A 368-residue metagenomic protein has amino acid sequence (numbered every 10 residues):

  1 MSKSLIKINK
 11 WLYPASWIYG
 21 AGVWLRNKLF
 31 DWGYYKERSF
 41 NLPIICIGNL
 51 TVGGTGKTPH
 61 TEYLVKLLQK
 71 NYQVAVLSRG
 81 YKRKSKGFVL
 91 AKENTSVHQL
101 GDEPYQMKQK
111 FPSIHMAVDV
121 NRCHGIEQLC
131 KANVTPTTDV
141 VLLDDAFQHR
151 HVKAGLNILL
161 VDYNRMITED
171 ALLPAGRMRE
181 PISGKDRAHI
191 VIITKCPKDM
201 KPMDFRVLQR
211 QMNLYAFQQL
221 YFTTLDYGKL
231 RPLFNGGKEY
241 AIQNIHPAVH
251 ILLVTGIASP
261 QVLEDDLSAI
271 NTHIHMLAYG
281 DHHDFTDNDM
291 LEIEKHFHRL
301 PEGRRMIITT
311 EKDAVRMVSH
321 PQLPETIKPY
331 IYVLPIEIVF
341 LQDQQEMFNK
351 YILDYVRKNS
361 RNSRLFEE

Functional and structural regions predicted by a protein language model:
M1-L42, Y355, N359-S363: A transmembrane-helix-recognition feature enriched in membrane-embedded lipid enzymes and envelope glyco-/phospholipid
S2-L5, I167-G303, R364-E368: C-terminal accessory "lid"/substrate-recognition subdomains
I18, T58, M107, D144 (+3 more regions): Residue-level signal for inorganic ion chemistry
N27-E93, K198-D199, F366-E368: Walker A (P-loop) phosphate-binding motif
A75-L77, V141, L159, H250-V254: Conserved beta-strand elements of the Class I
G80-R83, G87-K110, I114-Q218, F222: Phosphate/Mg2+-binding loops and adjacent switch elements in nucleotide/diphosphate-handling enzyme cores
D226-G228, G280-D284, T326-K358: Short, flexible loop segments at boundaries between secondary-structure elements
R304-K312: Acidic beta-strand-to-loop metal/phosphate-binding motif
